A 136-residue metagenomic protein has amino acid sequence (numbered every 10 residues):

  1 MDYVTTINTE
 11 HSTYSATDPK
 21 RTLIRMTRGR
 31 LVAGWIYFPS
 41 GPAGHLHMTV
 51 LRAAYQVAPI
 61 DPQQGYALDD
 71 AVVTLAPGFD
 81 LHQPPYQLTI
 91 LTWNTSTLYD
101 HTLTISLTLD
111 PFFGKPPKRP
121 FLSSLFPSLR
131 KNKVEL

Functional and structural regions predicted by a protein language model:
M1-R28, W35-L136: Beta-strand-centric surfaces of beta-sandwich/beta-rich domains
